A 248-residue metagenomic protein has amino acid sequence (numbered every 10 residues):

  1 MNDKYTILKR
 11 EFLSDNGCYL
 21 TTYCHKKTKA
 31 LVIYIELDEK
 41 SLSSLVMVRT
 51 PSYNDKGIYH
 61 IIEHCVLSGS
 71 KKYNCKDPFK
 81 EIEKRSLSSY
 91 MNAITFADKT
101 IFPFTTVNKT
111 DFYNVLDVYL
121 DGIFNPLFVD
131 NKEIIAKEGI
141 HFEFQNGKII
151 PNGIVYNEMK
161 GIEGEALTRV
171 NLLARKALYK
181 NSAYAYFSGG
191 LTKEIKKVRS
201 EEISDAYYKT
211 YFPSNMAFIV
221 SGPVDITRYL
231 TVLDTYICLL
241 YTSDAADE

Functional and structural regions predicted by a protein language model:
N2-D38: N- or domain-start disorder-to-order transition segments that initiate the globular core
A30, E83-S89, K197-Y207: Short amphipathic beta-strand starts and helix->beta connectors
E36-D121, N125-P126, E133, G164-T168 (+1 more regions): M16/MPP (pitrilysin/insulinase) zinc-metallopeptidase core fold and M16-derived inactive scaffolds
C65, G69-K71, V115-V118, G122-V129 (+2 more regions): Scaffold signal of the M16-like zinc-metallopeptidase fold and its non-catalytic homologs
K84, F96-I101, N131-N157, G161: Short, glycine/charge-rich beta-strand/loop segments that flank catalytic centers and engage negatively charged groups
N108-T110, P223-I226: Helix N-cap motif at beta-to-alpha junctions
Y241-E248: Conserved small/polar residues in nucleotide/adenosyl-binding loops
